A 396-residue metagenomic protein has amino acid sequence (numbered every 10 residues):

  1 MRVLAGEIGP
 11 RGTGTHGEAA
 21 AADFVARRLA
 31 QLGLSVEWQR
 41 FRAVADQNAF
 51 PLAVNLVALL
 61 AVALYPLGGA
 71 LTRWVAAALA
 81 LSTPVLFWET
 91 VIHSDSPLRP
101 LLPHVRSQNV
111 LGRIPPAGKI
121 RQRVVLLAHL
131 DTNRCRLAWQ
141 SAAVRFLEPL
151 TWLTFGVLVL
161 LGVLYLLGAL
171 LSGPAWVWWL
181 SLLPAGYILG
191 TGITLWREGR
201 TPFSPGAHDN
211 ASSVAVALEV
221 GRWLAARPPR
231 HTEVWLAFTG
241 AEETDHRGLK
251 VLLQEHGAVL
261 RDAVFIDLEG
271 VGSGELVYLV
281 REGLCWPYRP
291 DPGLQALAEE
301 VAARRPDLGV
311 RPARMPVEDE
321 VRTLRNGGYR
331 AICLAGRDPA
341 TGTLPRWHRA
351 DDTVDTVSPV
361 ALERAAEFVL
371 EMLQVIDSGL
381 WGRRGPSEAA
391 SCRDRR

Functional and structural regions predicted by a protein language model:
V3-G9: Acidic/histidine-rich, surface-exposed loop or edge segments in extracytoplasmic proteins
G6, L218-A225, E371-Q374: Short glycine/serine- and small hydrophobic-enriched flexible loop segments
G9-P10, R40, G274-E388, C392-R396: Active-site-adjacent substrate-binding region of metalloamidase/peptidase-like peptide-processing proteins
R11-A117, L137-S181: A non-catalytic alpha/beta surface segment that caps or lines the substrate-entry region of metallo-dependent hydrolase
G12-A20, A207, A211, A215 (+3 more regions): Soluble non-cytosolic domains of exported or imported proteins
L29, A217, L324-R325: Hydrophobic residues within well-ordered alpha-helices
A76-L111, K119, D131-L137, A142 (+4 more regions): Acidic/histidine-rich catalytic neighborhood of metal-dependent amide-processing enzymes
P116-V124: Proline/glycine-enriched tight loop/beta-turn segments at coil->beta junctions that connect or precede beta-strands
